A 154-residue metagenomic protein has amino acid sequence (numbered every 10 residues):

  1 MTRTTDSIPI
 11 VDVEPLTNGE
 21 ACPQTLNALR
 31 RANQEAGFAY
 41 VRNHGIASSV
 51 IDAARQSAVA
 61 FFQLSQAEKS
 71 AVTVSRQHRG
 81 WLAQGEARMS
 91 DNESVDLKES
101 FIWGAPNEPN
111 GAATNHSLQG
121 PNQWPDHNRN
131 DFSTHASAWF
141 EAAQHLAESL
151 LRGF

Functional and structural regions predicted by a protein language model:
M1-F154: Peripheral, non-catalytic segments flanking oxidoreductase cores
